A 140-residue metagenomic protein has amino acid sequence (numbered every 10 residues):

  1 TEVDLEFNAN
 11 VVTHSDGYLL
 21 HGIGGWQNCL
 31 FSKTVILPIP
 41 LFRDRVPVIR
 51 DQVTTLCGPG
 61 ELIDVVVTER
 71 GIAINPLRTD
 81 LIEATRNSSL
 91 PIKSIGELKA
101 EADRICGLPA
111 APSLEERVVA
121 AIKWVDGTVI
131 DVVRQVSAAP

Functional and structural regions predicted by a protein language model:
T1-P140: Conserved phosphate- and dinucleotide-binding cores of soluble alpha/beta proteins, encompassing both enzyme active
